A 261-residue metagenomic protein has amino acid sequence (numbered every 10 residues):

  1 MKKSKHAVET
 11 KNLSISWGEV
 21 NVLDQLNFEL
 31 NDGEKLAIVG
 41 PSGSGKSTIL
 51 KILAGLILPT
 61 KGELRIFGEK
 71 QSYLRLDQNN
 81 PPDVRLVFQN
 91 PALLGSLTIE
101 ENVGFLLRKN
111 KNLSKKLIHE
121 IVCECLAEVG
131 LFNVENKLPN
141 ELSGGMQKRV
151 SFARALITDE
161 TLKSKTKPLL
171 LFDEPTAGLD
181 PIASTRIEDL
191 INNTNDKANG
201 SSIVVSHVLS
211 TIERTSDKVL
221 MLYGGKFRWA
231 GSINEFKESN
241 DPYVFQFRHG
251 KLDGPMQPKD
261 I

Functional and structural regions predicted by a protein language model:
V39-P41: The feature captures the beta-strand-to-loop junction immediately N-terminal to the Walker
A54: Helix-to-loop junction immediately C-terminal to a conserved catalytic motif
Q71-R85, K109, K115, E238-N240: ABC ATPase NBD coupling module
K115-N133: Conserved ABC ATPase "signature" region
L138-L142, M146: Conserved ABC ATPase signature
K163-K165, L170-D173: Catalytic Walker B motif of ABC-type/P-loop ATPase nucleotide-binding domains
S206-H207: H-loop/switch region of ABC-family ATPase nucleotide-binding domains
I212-R214: A short, surface-exposed alpha-helical micro-motif characterized by mixed small hydrophobic and charged/polar residues
